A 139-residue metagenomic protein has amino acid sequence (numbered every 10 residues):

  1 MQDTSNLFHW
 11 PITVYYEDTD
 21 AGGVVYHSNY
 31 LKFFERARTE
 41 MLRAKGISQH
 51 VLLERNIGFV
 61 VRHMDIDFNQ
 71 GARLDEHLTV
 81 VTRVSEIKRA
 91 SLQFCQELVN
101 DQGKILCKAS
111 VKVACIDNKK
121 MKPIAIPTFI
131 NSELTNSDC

Functional and structural regions predicted by a protein language model:
Q2-V61, D117-C139: Hot-dog-fold acyl-thioester-processing enzymes
L7, K104-L106: Short, mixed charged/polar active-site loops that provide acid/base catalysis or chelate metal/phosphate cofactors
Y16, Q96-E97, V113: Generic short beta-strand
F34, Q96, A109: Conserved GNAT-family N-acetyltransferase fold
M41-Q93, L106-K108, V113: Hydrophobic beta-strand-centered segment that forms part of the acyl-chain substrate-binding groove
V99-D101, I116: A generic structural motif
Q102-K104, M121: A glycine-centered beta-loop-beta connector
